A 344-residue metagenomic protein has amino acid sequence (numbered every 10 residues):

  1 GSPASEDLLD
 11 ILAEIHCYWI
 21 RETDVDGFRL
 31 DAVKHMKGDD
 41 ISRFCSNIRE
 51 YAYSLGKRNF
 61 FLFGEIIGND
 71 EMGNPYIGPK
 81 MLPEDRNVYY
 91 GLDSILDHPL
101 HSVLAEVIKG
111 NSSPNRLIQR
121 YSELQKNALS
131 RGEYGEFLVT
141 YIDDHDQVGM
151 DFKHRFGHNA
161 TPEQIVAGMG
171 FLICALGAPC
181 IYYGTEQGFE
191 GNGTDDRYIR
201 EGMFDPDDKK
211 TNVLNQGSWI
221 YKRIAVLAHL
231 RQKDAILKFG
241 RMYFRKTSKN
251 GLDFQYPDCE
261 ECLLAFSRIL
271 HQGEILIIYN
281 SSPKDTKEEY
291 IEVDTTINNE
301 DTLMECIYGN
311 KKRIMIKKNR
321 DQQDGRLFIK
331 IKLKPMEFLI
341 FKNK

Functional and structural regions predicted by a protein language model:
G1-I15, E22: Chitinase-like catalytic core of GlcNAc-active glycosidases
E14-E133, L138, H158-P162, F171 (+4 more regions): Active-site-proximal helices and loops of the catalytic beta/alpha 8
V25, G177-A178: A structural motif
G135-H158: Active-site clefts of carbohydrate-active enzymes
E274-S281: Short, well-ordered beta-strand segments enriched in hydrophobic/aromatic residues
K318-K344: C-terminal beta-strand-rich structural cap/linker in extracellular carbohydrate-active enzymes
